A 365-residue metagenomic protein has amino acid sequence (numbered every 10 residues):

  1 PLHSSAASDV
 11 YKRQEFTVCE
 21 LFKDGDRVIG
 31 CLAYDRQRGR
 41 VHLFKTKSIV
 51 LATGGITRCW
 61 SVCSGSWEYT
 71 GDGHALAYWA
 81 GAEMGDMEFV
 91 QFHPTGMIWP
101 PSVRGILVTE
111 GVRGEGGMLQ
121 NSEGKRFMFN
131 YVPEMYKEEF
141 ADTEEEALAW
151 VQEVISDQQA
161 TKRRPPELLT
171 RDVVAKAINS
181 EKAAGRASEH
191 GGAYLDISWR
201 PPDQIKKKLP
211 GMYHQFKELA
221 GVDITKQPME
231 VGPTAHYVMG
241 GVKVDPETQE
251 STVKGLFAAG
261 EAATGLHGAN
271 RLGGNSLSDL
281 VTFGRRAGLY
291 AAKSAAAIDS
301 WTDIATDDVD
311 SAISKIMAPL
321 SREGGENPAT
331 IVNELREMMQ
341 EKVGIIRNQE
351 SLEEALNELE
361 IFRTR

Functional and structural regions predicted by a protein language model:
P1-A7, Y11: Single conserved hydrophobic/aromatic residue that forms the stacking wall/gate of nucleotide- or nucleobase-binding
K12-E15, C19-R27, A33-Y34, K207-A263: A glycine-rich dinucleotide-binding beta-alpha-beta segment and adjacent secondary-structure elements that constitute
G39-S48, T252-V253: Core beta-strand elements of the Rossmann-like FAD/NAD(P) dinucleotide-binding domain in flavoenzyme oxidoreductases
S48-I106, E138, N270-Y290: Glycine-rich loop(s) and the adjacent beta-strand/alpha-helix scaffold that form part
A52-T53, S122, A259-G260: Short, well-ordered coil/turn residues at beta-beta hairpins and beta-strand->alpha-helix junctions within
E83-E218, V222, Y290-A297: An anion/pyrophosphate-binding glycine-rich loop and adjacent beta-alpha core in soluble alpha-beta enzymes
S251-I316: Catalytic phosphate/nucleotide-handling subdomain of diverse soluble enzymes
S294-R365: Long, amphipathic alpha-helical stalk/connector segments used for oligomerization, subunit docking, or mechanical
